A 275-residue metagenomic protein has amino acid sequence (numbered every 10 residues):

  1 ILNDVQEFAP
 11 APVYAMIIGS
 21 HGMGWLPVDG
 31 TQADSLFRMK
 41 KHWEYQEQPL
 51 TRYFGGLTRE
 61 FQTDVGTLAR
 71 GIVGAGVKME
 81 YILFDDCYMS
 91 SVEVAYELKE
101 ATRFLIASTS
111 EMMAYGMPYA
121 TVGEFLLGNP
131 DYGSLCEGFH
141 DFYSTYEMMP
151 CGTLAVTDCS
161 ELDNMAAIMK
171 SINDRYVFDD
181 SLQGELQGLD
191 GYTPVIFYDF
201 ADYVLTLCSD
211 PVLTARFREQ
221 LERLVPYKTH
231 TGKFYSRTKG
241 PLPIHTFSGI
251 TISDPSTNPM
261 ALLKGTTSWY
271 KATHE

Functional and structural regions predicted by a protein language model:
I1-P12: N-terminal extension/subdomain marker
E7, T31-E275: Terminal, contiguous helix-loop blocks that mediate binding/assembly
V13-A15, Y81: Structural motif
I17-S20: Short beta-strand segments
W25-V28: Short acidic/His/Gly/Ser-rich catalytic and metal-binding motifs that mark active-site loops of diverse hydrolases
